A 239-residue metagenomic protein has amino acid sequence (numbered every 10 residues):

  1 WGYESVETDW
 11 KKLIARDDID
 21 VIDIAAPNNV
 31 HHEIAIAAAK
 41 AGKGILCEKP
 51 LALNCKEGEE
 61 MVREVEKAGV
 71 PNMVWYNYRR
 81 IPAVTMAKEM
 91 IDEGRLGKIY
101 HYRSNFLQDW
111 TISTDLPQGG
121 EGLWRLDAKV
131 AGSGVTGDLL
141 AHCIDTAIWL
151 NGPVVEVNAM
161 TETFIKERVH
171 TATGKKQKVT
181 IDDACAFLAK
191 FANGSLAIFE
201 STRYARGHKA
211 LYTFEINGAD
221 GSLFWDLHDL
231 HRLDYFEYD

Functional and structural regions predicted by a protein language model:
W1, R16-D17, I81, V154: Acidic-histidine catalytic/liganding microenvironments
Y3-E64: Beta-loop-alpha module in the N-terminal Rossmann-like domain of NAD(P)-dependent dehydrogenases, especially those
E7, I24, L46-C47, L53 (+4 more regions): Hydrophobic residues in well-ordered beta-strands that form the structural core
E60-Y78, L96-H101: Rossmann-fold dehydrogenase core element
Y78-K178, L233: Predominantly a Rossmann-like dinucleotide-binding segment in NAD(P)-dependent oxidoreductases
R168, Q177-D182, A192-D239: NAD(P)-dinucleotide binding in Rossmann-like oxidoreductases
